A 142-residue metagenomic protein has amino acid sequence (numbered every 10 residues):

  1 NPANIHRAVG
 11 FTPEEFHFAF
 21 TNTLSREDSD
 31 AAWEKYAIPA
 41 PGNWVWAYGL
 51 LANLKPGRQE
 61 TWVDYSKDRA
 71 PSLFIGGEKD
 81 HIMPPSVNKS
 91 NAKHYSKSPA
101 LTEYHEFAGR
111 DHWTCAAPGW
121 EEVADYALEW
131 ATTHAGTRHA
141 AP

Functional and structural regions predicted by a protein language model:
N1, W46-L50, H94: Metal-centered catalytic cores of metalloenzymes
N1-P39, N43-W44: Helix-rich cap/lid subdomain of alpha/beta-hydrolase
E27-E34, K89-K93, D125, E129-T133: Replace "anionic and nucleotidyl ligands
I38-D64: Active-site nucleophile elbow and catalytic-triad environment of alpha/beta-hydrolase enzymes
V63-R69, Y95-P99: Short, conserved loop/helix-junction motifs that constitute active-site signature segments in enzyme catalytic cores
D68, F74-G76, D80: Short beta-strand/loop motif that positions the catalytic acidic residue of the alpha/beta-hydrolase fold
H81-S90: Conserved alpha/beta-hydrolase "acid-adjacent" motif
S98-P142: Catalytic active-site module of serine/aspartate enzymes centered on a nucleophile-bearing elbow/loop
